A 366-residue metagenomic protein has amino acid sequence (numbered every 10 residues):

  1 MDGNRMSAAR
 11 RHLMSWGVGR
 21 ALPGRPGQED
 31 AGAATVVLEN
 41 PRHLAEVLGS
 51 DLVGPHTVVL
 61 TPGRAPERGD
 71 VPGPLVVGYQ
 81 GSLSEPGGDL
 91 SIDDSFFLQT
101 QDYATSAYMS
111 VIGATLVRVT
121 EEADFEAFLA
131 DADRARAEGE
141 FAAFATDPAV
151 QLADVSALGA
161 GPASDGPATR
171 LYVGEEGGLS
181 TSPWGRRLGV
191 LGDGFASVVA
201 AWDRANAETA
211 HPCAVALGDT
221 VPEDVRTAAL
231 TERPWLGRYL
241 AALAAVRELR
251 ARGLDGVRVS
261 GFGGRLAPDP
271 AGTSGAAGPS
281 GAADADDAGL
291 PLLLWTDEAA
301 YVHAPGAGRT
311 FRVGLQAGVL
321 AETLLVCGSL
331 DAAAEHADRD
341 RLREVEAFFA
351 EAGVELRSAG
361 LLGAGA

Functional and structural regions predicted by a protein language model:
M1-T57, E208-V257, R309-A366: Long, charge-rich, low-complexity alpha-helical segments
V36-F96: An N-terminal, globular interaction/scaffold subdomain
P72-G166, R170, G189-V190: Radical SAM enzyme [4Fe-4S]-AdoMet core and its adjacent flexible, acidic and glycine-rich loops/tails across
E140-Q151, W184-P234: C-terminal accessory region of radical SAM enzymes
V173-G174, P305: Short, acidic, Ser/Thr-enriched surface-loop or helix-capping motifs
G177: Conserved, mostly hydrophobic/aromatic
L230-P291: Hydrophobic packing positions characteristic of elongated beta-solenoid/beta-helix-type spike/fiber shafts
G289-G318: Short alpha-helical segments that sit at the start of domains
